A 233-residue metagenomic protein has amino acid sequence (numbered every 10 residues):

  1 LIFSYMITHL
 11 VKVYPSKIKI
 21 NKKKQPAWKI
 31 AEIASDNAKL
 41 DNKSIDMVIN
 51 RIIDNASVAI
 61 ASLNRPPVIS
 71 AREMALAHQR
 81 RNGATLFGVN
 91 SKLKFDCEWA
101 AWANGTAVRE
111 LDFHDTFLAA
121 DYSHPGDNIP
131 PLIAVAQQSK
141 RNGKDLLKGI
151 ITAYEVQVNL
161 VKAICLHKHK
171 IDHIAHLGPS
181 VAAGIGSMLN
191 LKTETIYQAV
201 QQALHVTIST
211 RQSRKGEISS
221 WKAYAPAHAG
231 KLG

Functional and structural regions predicted by a protein language model:
F3-Y5: Aromatic (phenylalanine/tyrosine) cluster motif
I7-L232: N-terminal core-entry segment
